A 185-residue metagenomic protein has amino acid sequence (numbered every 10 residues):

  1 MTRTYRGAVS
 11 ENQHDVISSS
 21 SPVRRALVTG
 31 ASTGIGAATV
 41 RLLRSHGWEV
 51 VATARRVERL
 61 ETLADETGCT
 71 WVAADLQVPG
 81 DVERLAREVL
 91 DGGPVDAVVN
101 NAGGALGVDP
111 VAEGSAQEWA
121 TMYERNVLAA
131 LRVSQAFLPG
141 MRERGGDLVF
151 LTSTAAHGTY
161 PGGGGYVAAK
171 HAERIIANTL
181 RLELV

Functional and structural regions predicted by a protein language model:
S32-T33: Conserved glycine-rich cofactor-binding loop
H46-E61: Conserved glycine-rich Rossmann-like NAD(P)H-binding loop of the short-chain dehydrogenase/reductase
A74-R84, A116: The beta1-alpha1 cofactor-binding region of Rossmann-like NAD(H)/NADP(H)-dependent oxidoreductases
D109-V111, E118-A120: Substrate-binding pocket helix/loop in short-chain dehydrogenase/reductase
S134, A169-K170: Active-site helix of classical SDR
S134-Q135, N178: A short, exposed helix-loop element centered on a Lys and neighboring polar residues
S153: Residue(s) in the substrate-gating loop at a strand-loop-helix junction that position the organic substrate next
